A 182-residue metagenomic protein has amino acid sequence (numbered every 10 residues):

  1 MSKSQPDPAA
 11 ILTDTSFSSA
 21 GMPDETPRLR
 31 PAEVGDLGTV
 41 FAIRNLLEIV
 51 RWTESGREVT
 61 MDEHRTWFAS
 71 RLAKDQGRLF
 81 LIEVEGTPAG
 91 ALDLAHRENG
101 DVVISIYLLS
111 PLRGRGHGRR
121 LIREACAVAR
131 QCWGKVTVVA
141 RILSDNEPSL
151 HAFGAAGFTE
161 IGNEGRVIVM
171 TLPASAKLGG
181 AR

Functional and structural regions predicted by a protein language model:
S2-T39, I43-L46, L79, E83-R182: Acyl-donor (CoA/ACP) binding surface of acyl/acetyltransferases
V34-F41, M61, R65, A69: An amphipathic alpha-helix signature
L46-I49, E58, A73, R113: Residue-level marker of structural boundaries
E48-W67: Conserved GNAT-fold acetyl-CoA-binding loop/helix
A69-L81: A short helix-loop-beta-strand connector motif used in the catalytic cores of GNAT acetyltransferases and, in some
